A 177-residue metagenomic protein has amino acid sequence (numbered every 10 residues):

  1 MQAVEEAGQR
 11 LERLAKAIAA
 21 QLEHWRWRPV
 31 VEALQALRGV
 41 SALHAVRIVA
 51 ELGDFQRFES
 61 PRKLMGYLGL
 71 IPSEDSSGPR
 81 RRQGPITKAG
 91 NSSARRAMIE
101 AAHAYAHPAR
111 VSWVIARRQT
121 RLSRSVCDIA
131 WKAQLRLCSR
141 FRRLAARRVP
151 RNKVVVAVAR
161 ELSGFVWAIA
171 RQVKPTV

Functional and structural regions predicted by a protein language model:
M1-V177: A detector of single, family-specific signature residues that are central to catalytic or substrate-handling motifs
